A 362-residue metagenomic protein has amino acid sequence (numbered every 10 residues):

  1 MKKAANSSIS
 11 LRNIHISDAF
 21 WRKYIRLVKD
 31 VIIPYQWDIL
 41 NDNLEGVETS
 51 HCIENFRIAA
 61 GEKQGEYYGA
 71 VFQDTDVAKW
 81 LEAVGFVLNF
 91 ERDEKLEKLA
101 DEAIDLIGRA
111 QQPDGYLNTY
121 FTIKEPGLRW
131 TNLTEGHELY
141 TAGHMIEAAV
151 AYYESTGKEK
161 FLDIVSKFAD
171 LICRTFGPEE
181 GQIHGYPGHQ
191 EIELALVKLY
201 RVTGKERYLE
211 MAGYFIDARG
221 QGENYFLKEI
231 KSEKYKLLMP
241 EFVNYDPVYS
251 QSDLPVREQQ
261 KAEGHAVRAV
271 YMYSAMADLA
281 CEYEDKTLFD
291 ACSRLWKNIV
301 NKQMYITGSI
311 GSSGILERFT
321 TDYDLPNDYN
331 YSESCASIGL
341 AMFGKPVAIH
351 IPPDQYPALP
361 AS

Functional and structural regions predicted by a protein language model:
M1-S362: Glycan-recognition and catalytic cores of secretory/periplasmic carbohydrate-active enzymes
